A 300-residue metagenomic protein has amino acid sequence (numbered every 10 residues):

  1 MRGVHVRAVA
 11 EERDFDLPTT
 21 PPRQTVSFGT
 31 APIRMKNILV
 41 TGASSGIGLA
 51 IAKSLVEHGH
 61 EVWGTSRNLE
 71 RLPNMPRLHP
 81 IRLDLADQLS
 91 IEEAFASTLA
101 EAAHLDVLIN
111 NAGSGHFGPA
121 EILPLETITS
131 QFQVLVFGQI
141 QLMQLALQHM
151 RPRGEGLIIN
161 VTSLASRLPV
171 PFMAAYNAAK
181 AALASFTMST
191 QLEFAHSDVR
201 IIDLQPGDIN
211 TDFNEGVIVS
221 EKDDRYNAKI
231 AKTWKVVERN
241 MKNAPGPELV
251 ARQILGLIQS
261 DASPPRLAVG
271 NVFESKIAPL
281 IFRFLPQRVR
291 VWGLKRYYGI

Functional and structural regions predicted by a protein language model:
S44-S45: Conserved glycine-rich cofactor-binding loop
P119-A120, P124-T129: Substrate-binding pocket helix/loop in short-chain dehydrogenase/reductase
M143, A179-A182: Active-site helix of classical SDR
S163: Residue(s) in the substrate-gating loop at a strand-loop-helix junction that position the organic substrate next
L168, S189-R200: Active-site-adjacent segment of SDR/Rossmann-fold oxidoreductases
A195-M241: C-terminal beta-strand-loop-alpha-helix "lid" module of Rossmann-like NAD(P)-dependent dehydrogenases
E221-I300: C-terminal tail/cap regions
